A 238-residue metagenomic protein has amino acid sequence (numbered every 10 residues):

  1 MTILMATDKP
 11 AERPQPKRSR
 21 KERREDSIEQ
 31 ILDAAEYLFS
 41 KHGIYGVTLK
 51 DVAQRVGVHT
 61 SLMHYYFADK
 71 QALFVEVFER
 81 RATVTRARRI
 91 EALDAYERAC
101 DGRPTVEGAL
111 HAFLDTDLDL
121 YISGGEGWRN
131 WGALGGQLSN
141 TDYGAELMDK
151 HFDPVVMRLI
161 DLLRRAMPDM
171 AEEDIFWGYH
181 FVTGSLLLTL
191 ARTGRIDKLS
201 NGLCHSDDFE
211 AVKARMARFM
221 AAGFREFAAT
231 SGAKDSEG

Functional and structural regions predicted by a protein language model:
M1-P14, S123, D153-G238: C-terminal peripheral helix-coil segments that are non-catalytic and often amphipathic
R24, I28-E36: Short, leucine-enriched amphipathic alpha-helices that occur as contiguous helical runs
Q30, L38-R80: Helix-turn-helix
F78, A92-L93, L120-Y121, G125-L147 (+2 more regions): N-terminal/domain-start segments enriched in small and hydrophobic, helix-friendly residues, covering either
R81, T85-L93: Conserved phosphoryl-transfer catalytic core
I90-G127: Hydrophobic alpha-helical connector segments
G108, G127-A133, D142-M167: Amphipathic alpha-helical packing segments from all-alpha helical-bundle domains
F113, D117, G132-S139, V182 (+2 more regions): Short alpha-helical scaffolding segments that buttress acidic/His motifs in well-ordered protein cores
